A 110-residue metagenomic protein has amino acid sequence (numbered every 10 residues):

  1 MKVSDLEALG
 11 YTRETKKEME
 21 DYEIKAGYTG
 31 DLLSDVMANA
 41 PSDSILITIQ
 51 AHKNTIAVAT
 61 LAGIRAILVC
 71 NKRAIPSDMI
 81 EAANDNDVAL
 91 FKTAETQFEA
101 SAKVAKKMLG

Functional and structural regions predicted by a protein language model:
M1-S4, T96: Short, structural beta-strand-to-alpha-helix junction motif
D5-G27: An N-cap/entry alpha-helix motif that binds or orients negatively charged groups
Y22-I24, L32-I45, I49-G110: Feature captures the catalytic cores and cofactor-binding loops of soluble hydro-lyases/lyases that act on carboxylate
